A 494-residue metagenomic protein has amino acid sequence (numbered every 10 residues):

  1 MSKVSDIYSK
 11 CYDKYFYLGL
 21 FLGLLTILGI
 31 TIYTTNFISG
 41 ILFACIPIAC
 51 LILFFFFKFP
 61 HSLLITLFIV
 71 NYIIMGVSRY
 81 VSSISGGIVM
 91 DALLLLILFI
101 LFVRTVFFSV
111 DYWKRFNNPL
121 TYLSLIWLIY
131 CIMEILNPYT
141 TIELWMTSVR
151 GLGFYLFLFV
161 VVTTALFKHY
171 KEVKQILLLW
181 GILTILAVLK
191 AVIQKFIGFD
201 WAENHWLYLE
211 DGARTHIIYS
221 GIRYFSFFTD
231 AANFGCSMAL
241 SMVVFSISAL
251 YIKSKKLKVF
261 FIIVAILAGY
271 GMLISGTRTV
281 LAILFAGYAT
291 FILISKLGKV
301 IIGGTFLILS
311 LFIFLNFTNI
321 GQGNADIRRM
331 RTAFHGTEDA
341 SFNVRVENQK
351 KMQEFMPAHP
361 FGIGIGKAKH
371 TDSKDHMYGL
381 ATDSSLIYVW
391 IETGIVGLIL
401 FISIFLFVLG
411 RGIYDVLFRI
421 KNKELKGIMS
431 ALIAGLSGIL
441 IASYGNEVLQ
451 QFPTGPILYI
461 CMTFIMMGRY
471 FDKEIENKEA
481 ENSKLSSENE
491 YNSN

Functional and structural regions predicted by a protein language model:
C11-V106, M133-N137, I439-I441: N-terminal signal-anchor transmembrane segment
G29, V243, A431-N494: Transmembrane alpha-helices of multi-pass inner-membrane enzymes
I48-A49, L128-L136, L158, K174-L207 (+4 more regions): Alpha-helical transmembrane segments of multi-pass inner-membrane proteins
V89-L96, P119-I129, I142-A165, L179 (+1 more regions): Aromatic-anchored transmembrane helix interface
L189, K195-F199, S275, I292-G336 (+1 more regions): A membrane-periplasm/extracellular boundary helix in multi-pass inner-membrane enzymes that assemble envelope glycans
I218, G321-I327, R331-T393, Y414 (+1 more regions): Long extracytoplasmic/lumenal interhelical loops at the membrane interface of multi-pass membrane proteins
S226, D230-A232, A268-G271, P360-I363 (+4 more regions): A conserved mid-to-late transmembrane alpha helix and its immediate loop/hinge that forms the functional core
K255, A268-G269, F285-I292, I301 (+1 more regions): Hydrophobic transmembrane alpha-helices and their immediate junctions
